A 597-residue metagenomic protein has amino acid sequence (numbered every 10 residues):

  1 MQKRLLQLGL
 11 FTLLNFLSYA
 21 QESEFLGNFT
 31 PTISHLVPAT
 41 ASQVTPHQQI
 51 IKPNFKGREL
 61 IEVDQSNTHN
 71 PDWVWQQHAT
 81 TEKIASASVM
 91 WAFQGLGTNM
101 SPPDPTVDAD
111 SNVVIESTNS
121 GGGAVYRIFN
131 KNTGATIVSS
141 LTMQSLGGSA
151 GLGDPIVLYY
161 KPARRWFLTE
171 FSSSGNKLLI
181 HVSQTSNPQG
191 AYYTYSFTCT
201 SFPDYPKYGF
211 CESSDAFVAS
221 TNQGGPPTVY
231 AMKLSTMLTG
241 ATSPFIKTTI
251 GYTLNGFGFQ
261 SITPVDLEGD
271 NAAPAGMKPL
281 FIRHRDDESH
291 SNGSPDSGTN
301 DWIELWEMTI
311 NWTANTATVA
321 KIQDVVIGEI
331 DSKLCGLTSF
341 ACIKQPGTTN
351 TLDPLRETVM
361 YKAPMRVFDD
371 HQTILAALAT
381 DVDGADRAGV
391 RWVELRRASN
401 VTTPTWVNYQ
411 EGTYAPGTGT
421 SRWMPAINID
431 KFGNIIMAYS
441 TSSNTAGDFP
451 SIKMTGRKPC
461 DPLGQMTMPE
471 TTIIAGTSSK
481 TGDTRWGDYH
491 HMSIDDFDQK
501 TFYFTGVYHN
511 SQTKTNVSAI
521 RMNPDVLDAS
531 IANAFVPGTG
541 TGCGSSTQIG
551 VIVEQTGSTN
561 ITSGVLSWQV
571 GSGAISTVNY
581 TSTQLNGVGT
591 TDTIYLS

Functional and structural regions predicted by a protein language model:
M1-E22, C543, G550-V551: Bacterial Sec-dependent N-terminal signal peptides
L5-L10, T263, D287, G587-G589: Intrinsic structural disorder/low-complexity segments
T12, D383, S399, G538-T541 (+1 more regions): Short secondary-structure junctions and interdomain/linker hinges
Q21-D525: C-terminal PAP-associated
P524-S597: Extracellular/luminal regions of secreted and cell-surface proteins that mediate adhesion/ECM remodeling
